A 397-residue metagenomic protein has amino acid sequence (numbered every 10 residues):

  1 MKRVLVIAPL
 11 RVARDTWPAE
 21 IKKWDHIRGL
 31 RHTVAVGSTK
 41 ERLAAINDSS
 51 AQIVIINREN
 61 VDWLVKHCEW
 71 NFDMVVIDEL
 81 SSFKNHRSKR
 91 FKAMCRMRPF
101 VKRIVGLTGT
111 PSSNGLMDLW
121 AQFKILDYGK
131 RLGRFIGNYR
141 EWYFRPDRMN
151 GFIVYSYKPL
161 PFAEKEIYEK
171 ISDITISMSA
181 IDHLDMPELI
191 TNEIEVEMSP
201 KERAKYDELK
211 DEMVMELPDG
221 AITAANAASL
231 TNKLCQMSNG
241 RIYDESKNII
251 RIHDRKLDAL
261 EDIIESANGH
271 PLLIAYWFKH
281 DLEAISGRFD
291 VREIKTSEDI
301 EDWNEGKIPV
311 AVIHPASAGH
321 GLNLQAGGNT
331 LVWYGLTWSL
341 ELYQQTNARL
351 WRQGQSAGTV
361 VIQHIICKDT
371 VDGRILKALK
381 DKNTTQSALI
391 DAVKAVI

Functional and structural regions predicted by a protein language model:
M1-L10, C68, D185-Q325, N383-T385 (+1 more regions): Conserved Helicase C-terminal RecA-like lobe
K2-V4, P18, G29, M74 (+3 more regions): Conserved P-loop NTPase motor "coupling/switch" region that bridges the ATPase
R11, H32-R42, R58-W63, K84-R87 (+4 more regions): Conserved helicase motor
V12-G37, L126-G129: Conserved helix-turn-beta segment of the N-terminal RecA-like "Helicase ATP-binding" lobe in SF1/SF2 helicases
K40-V54, D299-A311: Conserved motor-coupling elements within RecA-like helicase/translocase cores
V54-M74, S82-R96, H314-A316: Conserved RecA-like ASCE ATPase "motif II neighborhood" in helicase/translocase motors
V61-K66, N114-L116, Y276, H280-A284 (+2 more regions): SF2 helicase motor core recognition
W338-I397: A conserved SF2-helicase RecA2
